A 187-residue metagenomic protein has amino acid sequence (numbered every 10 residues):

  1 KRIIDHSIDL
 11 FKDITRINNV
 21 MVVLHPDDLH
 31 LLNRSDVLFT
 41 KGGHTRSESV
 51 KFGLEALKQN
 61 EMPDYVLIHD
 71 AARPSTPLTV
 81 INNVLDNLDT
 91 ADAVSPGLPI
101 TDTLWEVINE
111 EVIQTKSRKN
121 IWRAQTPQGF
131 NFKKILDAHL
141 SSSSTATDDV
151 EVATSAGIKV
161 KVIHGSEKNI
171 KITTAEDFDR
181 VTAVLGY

Functional and structural regions predicted by a protein language model:
I4-P63: Conserved N-terminal catalytic core of the sugar/cofactor nucleotidyltransferase
N18-V20, Y65, D92-A93, K159: Residues at the starts of beta-strands that form the adenosine-phosphate
H25, L98, G165: Cofactor-binding loop segments of dinucleotide-utilizing enzymes, especially the Rossmann-like FAD- and NAD(P)+-binding
L38, L85-D86, E110-T115, D179-V181: Short, hinge-like loop/turn segments at secondary-structure boundaries
F39-K41, R118-R123: Short pre-catalytic strand/loop immediately N-terminal to key active-site residues, enriched for Gly-Thr
T45-V112, Q125: Conserved beta-loop-beta/alpha segment of the NTase-like Rossmann-fold superfamily that binds/positions NTPs
I121-Y187: Conserved alpha/beta core of the MobA/IspD/sugar-nucleotide pyrophosphorylase nucleotidyltransferase superfamily
